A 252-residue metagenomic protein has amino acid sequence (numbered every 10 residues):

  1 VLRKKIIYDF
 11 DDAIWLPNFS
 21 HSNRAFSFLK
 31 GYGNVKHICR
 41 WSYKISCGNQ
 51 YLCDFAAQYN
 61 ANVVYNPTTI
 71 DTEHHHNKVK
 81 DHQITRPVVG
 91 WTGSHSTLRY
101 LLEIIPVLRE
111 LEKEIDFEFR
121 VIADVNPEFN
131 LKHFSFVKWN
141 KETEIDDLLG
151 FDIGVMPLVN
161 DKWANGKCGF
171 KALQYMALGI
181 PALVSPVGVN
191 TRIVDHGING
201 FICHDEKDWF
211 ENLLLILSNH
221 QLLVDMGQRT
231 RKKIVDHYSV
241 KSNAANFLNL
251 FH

Functional and structural regions predicted by a protein language model:
V1-K4, I14, A25-I45, Q58: Membrane-proximal helix-turn-helix segments that form the acceptor-binding/catalytic region of lipid-linked
R40-N77: Donor nucleotide-sugar binding/catalytic pocket of nucleotide-sugar-dependent glycosyltransferases
Y43, L148-K167, I180-P181: Acidic donor-binding loop of glycosyltransferase active sites
D71-N77, D81-G150: Conserved catalytic-core segment of nucleotide-activated headgroup transferases in glycan assembly
G166, P186-G197, F201-H204: Short acidic/histidine- and often glycine-rich active-site loop of Leloir-type glycosyltransferases that engages
Q174-V184: Short hydrophobic beta-strand element within catalytic cores of glycosyltransferases and related nucleotide-activated
H196-K207, L215-Q221: Conserved acidic donor-binding segment of nucleotide-sugar-dependent glycosyltransferases
L215, L222-H237, N243-N249: A short, well-ordered alpha-helix in the C-terminal region of glycosyltransferases
